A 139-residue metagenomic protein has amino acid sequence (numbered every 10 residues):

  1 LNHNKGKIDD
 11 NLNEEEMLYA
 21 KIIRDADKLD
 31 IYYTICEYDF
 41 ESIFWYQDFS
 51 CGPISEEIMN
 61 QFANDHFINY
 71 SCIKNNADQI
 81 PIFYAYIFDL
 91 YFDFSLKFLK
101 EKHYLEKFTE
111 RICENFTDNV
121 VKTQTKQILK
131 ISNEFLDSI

Functional and structural regions predicted by a protein language model:
L1: Conserved catalytic core of two-metal-ion nucleotidyltransferases
K5-I139: Divalent metal-dependent phosphate-bond-processing catalytic cores, especially two-metal-ion Mg2+/Mn2+ enzymes that act
